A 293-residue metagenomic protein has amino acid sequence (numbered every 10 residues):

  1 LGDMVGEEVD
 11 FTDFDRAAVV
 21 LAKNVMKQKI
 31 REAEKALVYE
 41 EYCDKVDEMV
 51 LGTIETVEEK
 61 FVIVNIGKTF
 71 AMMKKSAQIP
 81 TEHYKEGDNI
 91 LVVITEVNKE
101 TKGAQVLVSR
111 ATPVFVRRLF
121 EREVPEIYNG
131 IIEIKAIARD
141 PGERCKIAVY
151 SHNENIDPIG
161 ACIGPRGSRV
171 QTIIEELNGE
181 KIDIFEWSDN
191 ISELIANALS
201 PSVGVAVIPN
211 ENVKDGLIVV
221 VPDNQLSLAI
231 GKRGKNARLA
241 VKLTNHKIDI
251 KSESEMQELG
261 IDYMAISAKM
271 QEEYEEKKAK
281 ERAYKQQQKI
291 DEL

Functional and structural regions predicted by a protein language model:
L1-L293: RNA-contacting regions in translation and RNA-metabolism proteins, encompassing KH/S1 modules where present
